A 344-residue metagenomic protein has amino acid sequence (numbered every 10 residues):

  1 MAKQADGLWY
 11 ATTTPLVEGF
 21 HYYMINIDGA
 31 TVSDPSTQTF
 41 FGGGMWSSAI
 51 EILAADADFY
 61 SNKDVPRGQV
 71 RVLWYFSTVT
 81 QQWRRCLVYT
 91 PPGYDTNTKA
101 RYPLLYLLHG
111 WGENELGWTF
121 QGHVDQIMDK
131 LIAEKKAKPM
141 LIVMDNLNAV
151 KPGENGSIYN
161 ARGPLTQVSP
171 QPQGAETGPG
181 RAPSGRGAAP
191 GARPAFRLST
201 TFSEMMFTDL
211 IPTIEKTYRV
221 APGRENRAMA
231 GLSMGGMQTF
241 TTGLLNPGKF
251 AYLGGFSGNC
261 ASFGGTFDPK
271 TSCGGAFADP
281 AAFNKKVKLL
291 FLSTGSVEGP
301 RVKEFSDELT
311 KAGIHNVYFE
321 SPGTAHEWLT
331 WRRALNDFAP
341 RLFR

Functional and structural regions predicted by a protein language model:
A2-R344: Non-catalytic cap/lid and distal C-terminal segments of serine-dependent acyl enzymes
